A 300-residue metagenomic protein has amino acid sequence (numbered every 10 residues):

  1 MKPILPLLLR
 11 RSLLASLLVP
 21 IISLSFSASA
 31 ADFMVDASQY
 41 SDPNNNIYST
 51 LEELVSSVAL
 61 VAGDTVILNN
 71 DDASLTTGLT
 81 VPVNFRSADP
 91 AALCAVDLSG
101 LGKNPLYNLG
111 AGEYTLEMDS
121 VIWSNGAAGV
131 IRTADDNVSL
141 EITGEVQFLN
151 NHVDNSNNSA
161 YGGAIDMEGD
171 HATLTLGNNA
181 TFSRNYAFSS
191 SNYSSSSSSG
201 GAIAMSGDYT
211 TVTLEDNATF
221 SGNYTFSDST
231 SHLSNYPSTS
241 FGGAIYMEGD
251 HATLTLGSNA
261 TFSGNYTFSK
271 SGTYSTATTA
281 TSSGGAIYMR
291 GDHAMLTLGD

Functional and structural regions predicted by a protein language model:
M1-L9: N-terminal secretory signal peptides that target proteins for export/translocation
S12-L24: Bacterial N-terminal signal peptides
F26-A30: Sec/Tat signal peptide C-region and signal peptidase I cleavage site
F33-I67: Acidic Gly/Asp/Thr-rich repetitive segments characteristic of extracellular carbohydrate-active and adhesion proteins
E52, G63-N84, P90-K103: N-terminal extracellular ligand-recognition/capping segment immediately after the signal peptide
V66-L68, V83-D89, L106-N108, L116-M118 (+9 more regions): Well-ordered beta-strand segments characteristic of repetitive beta-sheet solenoids
D71, V83, A88, L101 (+12 more regions): Solvent-exposed loop/turn tips at the surfaces of repeat/solenoid architectures
L98-L109, S124-D135, Q147-G169, R184-S206 (+3 more regions): Extracellular beta-strand/beta-solenoid scaffold signature
